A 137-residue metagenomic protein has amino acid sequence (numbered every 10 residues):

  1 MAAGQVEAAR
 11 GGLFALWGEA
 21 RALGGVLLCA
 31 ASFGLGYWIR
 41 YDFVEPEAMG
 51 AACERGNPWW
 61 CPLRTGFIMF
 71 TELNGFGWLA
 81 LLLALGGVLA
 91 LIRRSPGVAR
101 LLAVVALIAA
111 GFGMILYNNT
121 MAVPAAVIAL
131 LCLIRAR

Functional and structural regions predicted by a protein language model:
M1-G18: Short, Lys/Arg-rich, polar N-terminal cytosolic tail immediately upstream of the first transmembrane signal-anchor
L13-A20, T71, R94-G97: Juxtamembrane loop-transmembrane helix junctions in multi-pass integral membrane proteins, especially the extracellular
W17-F43: N-terminal signal-anchor transmembrane alpha helix
A31-G36, V104-N118: Aromatic-anchored segments of alpha-helical transmembrane domains
G34-E45, G86-P96, I115, L131-I134: Structural signature of transmembrane alpha-helix termini at the membrane-water interface
D42-L73: Extracytosolic (periplasmic/ER-lumenal) interhelical loops and adjacent juxtamembrane/interface segments of multi-pass
E72-R93, G97-A110, V123-P124: Hydrophobic alpha-helical transmembrane segments
I115-R137: Alpha-helical transmembrane segments of multi-pass integral membrane proteins, characterized by long hydrophobic
